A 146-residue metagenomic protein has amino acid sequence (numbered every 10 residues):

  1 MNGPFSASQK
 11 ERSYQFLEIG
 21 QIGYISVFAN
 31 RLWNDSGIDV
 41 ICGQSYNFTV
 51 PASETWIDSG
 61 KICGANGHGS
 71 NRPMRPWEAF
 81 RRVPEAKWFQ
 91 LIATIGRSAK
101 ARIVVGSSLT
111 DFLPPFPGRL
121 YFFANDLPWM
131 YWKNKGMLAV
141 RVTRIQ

Functional and structural regions predicted by a protein language model:
M1-Q146: Acidic, Ser/Thr/Pro
